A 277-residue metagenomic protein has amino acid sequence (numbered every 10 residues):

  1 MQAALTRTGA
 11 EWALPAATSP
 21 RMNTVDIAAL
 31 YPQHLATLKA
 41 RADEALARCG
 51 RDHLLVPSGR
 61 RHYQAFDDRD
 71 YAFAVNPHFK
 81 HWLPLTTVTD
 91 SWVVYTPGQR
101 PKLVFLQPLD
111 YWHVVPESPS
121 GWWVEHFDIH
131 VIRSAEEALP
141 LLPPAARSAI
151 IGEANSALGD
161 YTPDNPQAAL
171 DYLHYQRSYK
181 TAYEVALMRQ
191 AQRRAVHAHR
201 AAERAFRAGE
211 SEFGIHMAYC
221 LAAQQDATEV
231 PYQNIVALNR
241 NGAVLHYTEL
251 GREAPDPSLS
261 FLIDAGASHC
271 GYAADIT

Functional and structural regions predicted by a protein language model:
Q2, T8-V196: A composition/biophysics-driven feature that prefers long, compositionally simple stretches
A28, P32, S178, A205-G209 (+1 more regions): Hydrophobic alpha-helical scaffolding
D67-A74, E210-T277: Short catalytic-site patches enriched in acidic/histidine residues that coordinate or position cofactors/metals
R177-A227, P231-Y232: Active-site pocket-lining segments that scaffold enzyme catalytic pockets across diverse folds
